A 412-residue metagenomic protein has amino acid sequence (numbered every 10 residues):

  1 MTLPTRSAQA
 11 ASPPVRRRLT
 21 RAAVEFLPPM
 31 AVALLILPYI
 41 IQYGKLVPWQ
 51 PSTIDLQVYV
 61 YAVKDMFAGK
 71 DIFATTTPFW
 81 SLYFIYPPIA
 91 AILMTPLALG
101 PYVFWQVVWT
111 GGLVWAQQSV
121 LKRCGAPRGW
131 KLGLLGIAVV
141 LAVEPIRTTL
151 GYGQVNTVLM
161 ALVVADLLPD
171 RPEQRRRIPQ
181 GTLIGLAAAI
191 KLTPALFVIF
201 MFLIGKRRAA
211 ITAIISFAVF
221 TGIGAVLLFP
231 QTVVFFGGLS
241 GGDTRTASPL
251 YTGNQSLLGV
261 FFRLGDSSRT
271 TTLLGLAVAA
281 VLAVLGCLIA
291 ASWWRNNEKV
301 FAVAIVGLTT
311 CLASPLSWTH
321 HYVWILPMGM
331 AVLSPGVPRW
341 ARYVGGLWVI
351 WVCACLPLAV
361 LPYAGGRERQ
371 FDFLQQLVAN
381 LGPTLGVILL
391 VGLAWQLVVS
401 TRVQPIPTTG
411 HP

Functional and structural regions predicted by a protein language model:
T2-I178, I204-Y322, R369-L377, G382 (+1 more regions): Primarily membrane-embedded glycan-assembly and transfer machineries that use lipid-linked glycans
Y39, L333-P412: Aromatic-enriched
T95-A98, M330, S334: Short glycine/serine- and small hydrophobic-enriched flexible loop segments
P101, A116, A188-P194, M328: Hydrophobic transmembrane alpha-helices
A161, V198, I214, P327-M328 (+1 more regions): Enrichment for repetitive, rod-forming helical segments
R177-M201, V306-A313: Membrane-interface alpha helices of multi-pass inner-membrane proteins
P315, V323, I350-A354: Alpha-helical transmembrane segments and their cytosolic interface
T319-L333: Hydrophobic/aromatic-rich transmembrane helices and adjacent perimembrane loops
